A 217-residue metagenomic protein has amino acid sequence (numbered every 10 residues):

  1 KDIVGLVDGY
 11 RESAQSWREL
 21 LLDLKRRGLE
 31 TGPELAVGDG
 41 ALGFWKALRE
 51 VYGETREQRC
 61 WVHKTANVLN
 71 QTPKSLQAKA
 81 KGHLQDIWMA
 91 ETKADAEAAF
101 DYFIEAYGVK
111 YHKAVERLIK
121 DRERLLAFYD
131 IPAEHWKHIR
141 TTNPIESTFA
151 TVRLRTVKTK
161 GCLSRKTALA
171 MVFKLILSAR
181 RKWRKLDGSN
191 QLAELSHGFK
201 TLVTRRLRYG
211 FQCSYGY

Functional and structural regions predicted by a protein language model:
K1-G38, L42, K46-A47, V51-E54 (+1 more regions): RNase H-like nuclease fold core
G9-S13, A36, E57-C60, T72-L76 (+2 more regions): A generic short alpha-helical patch detector that favors 3-5-residue windows in or near N-terminal regions
W45-K46, N70, A127: Short helix/loop capping segments that flank catalytic or ligand/cofactor-binding pockets
Y52-N70: Inter-helix linker motif
A66-E91: Conserved phosphate-handling catalytic cores of large alpha/beta enzymes
D86-Y217: Acidic/histidine-rich catalytic cores and adjacent linkers of DNA breakage/strand-transfer/modification proteins
